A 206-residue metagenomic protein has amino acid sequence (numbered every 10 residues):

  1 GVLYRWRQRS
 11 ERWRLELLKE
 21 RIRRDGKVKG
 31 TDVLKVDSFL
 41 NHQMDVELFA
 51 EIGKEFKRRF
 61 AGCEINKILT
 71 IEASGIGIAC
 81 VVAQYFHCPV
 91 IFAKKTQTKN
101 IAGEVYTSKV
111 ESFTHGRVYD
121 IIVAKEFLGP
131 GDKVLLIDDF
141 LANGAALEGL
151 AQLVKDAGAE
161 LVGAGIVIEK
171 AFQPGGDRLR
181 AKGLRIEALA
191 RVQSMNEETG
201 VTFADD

Functional and structural regions predicted by a protein language model:
Y4-I65: Active-site-facing substrate-recognition patch
Y4-R14, E20-R21, D32, A151-D206: PRPP-dependent phosphoribosyltransferase catalytic core
I65-E72: Short glycine-rich phosphate-binding loop at a beta-alpha junction
N66, D132, V162: Conserved acidic residues
G77-F86: Short Gly/Thr/Asp-enriched flexible loops that form oxyanion-binding sites at enzyme active sites
C88-V134, G200-D205: Short, glycine/charge-rich flexible loops or terminal/linker lids adjacent to PRPP-binding catalytic cores
P130, D138-D156: Active-site/ligand-binding-proximal alpha/beta "capping" segment
